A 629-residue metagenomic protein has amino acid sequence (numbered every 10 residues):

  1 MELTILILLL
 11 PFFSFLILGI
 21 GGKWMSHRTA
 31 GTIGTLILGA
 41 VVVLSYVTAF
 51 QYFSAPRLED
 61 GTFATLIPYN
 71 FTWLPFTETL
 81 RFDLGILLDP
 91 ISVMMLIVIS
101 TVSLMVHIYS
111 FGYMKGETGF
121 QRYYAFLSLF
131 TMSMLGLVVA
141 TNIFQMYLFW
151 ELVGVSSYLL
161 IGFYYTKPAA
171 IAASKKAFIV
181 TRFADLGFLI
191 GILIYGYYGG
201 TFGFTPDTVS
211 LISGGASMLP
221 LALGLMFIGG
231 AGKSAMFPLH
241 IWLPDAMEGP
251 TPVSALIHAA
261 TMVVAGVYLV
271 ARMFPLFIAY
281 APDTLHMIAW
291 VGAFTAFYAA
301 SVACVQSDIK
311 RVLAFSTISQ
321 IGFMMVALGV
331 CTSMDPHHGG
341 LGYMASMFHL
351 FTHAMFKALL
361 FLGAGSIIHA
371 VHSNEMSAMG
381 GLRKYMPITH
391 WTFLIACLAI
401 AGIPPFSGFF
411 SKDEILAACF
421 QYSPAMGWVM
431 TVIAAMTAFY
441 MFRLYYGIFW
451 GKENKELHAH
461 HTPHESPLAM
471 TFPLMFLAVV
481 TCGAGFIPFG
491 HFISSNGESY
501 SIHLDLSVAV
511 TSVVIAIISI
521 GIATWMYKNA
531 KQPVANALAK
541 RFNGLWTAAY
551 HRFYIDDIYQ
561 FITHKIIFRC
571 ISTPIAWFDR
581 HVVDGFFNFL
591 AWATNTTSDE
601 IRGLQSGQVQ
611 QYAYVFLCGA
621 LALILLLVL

Functional and structural regions predicted by a protein language model:
M1-L9, M25-T32, L80-V98, G136-F149 (+7 more regions): Membrane-entry segments of alpha-helical transmembrane domains in multi-pass membrane proteins
E2-L3, G21-A125, Y197-A216, P220 (+4 more regions): Transmembrane helix-loop-helix hairpins at membrane boundaries of multipass inner-membrane proteins
L8-K23, L104, A231, A235 (+1 more regions): N-terminal signal-anchor/start-transfer transmembrane helix
H27-V41, A173-D185, R383-T392, H464-A478 (+1 more regions): Alpha-helical transmembrane segments and their helix-start/interface "positive-inside/aromatic belt" motifs in integral
T77-R81, L87, G490-S507, N529-L629: Aromatic-capped, Gly/Pro-kinked transmembrane alpha-helices
M105-M146, V155-T462, S466, F486: Hydrophobic transmembrane alpha-helices and their helix-loop junctions in integral membrane proteins
L398-F410, E414, A478-N496, T563 (+1 more regions): Alpha-helical transmembrane segments and their membrane-interface junctions in multi-pass membrane proteins
K455, P463-I522: Hard-cation-handling environments
